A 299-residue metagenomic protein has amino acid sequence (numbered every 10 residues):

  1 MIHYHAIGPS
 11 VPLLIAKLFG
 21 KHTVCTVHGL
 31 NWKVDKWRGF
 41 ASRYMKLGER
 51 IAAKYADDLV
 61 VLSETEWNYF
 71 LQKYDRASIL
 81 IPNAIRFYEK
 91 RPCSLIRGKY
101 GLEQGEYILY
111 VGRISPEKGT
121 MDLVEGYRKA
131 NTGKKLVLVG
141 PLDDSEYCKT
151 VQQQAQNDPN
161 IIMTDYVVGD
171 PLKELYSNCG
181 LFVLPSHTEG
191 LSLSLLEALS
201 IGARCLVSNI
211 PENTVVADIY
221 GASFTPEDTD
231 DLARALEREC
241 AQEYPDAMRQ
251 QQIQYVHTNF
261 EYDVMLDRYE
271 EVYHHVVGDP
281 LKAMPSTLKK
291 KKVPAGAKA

Functional and structural regions predicted by a protein language model:
Y4-P9: Short His-centered aromatic/hydrophobic patch
L18, S42-L59: Membrane-proximal helix-turn-helix segments that form the acceptor-binding/catalytic region of lipid-linked
E106, Y110, S115-K129, E146: A conserved mid-protein helix/loop that constitutes part of the nucleotide-sugar donor-binding site
G140, C148-V167: Nucleotide-activated donor-binding/catalytic signature segment of Leloir-type glycosyltransferases, i.e., the conserved
Y166-V167, E174-C179: Short alpha-helical donor nucleotide-sugar binding micro-motif in glycosyltransferases
H187: Aromatic "clamp/platform" in nucleotide-sugar-dependent glycosyltransferases that forms part of the donor/acceptor
R204-V207: Short hydrophobic beta-strand element within catalytic cores of glycosyltransferases and related nucleotide-activated
A222-D230, R238-E243: Conserved acidic donor-binding segment of nucleotide-sugar-dependent glycosyltransferases
